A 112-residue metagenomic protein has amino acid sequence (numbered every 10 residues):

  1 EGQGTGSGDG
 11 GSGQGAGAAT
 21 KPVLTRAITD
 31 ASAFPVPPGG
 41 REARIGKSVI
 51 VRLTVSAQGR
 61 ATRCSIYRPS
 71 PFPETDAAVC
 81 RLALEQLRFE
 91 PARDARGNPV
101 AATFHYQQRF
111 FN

Functional and structural regions predicted by a protein language model:
E1-A43, A78-E85: Acidic, low-complexity proline/glycine/alanine-rich linker and hinge segments
E1-G11, V49-V51, A102-Y106: Hydrophobic residues positioned within well-ordered beta-strands of beta-sheet architectures
G6-G8, G40-P71, V79, A83-L84: Short tight loops/turns at secondary-structure junctions
P22, P35-P38, A61, P69-P73 (+2 more regions): Proline-rich intrinsically disordered, low-complexity coils
R41-E42, F72, V79-N112: Short, positively biased Gly/Pro-containing turn/loop motifs at secondary-structure boundaries
